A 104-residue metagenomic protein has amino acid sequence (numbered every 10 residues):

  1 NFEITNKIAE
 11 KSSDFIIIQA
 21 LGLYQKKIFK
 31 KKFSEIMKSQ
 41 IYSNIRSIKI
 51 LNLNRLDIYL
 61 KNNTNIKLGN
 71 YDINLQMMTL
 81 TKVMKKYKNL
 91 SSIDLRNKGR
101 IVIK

Functional and structural regions predicted by a protein language model:
N1-K104: Charged, solvent-exposed interaction patches on well-folded alpha/beta domains that mediate macromolecular contacts
